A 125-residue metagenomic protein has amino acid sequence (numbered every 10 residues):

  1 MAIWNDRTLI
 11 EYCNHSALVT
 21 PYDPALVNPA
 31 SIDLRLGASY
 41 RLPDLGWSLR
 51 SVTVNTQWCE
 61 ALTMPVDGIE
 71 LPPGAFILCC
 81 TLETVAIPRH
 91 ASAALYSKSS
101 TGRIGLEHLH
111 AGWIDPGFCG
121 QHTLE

Functional and structural regions predicted by a protein language model:
M1-E125: DUTPase catalytic domain/fold
